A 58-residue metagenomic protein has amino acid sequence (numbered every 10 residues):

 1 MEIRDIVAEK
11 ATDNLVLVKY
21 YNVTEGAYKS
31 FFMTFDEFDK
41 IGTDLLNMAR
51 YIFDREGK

Functional and structural regions predicted by a protein language model:
M1-K58: Positively charged, low-complexity terminal tracts and the immediately adjacent first secondary-structure elements
